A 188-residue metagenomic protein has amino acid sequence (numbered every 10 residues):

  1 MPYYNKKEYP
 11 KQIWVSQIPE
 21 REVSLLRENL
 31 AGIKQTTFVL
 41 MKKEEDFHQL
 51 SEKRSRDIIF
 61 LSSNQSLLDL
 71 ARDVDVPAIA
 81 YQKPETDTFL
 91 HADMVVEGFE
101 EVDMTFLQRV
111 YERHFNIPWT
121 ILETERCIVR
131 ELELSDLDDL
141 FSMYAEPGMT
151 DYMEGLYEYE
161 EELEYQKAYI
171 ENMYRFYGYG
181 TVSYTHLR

Functional and structural regions predicted by a protein language model:
P2-E8, F99-L134: Conserved N-terminal entry element of GNAT/NAT acetyltransferase domains
K7-E20: Asp-based phosphoryl-transfer active-site loop
L25, I128, E133-D151: Short amphipathic alpha-helix that is part of the acyltransferase structural core
E44-S66: Conserved Lys-Pro-Asp/Glu-containing loop-to-beta segment of HAD-superfamily phosphomonoesterases, centered on
F60-H91: Acidic, Mg2+-coordinating phosphoryl-transfer loop and its flanking beta/alpha structural elements, shared across
T88-M104: Structural recognition of alpha->loop->beta junctions
G148-I170, Y177-Y179: Conserved GNAT-fold acetyl-CoA-binding loop/helix
T185-H186: Conserved small/polar residues in nucleotide/adenosyl-binding loops
